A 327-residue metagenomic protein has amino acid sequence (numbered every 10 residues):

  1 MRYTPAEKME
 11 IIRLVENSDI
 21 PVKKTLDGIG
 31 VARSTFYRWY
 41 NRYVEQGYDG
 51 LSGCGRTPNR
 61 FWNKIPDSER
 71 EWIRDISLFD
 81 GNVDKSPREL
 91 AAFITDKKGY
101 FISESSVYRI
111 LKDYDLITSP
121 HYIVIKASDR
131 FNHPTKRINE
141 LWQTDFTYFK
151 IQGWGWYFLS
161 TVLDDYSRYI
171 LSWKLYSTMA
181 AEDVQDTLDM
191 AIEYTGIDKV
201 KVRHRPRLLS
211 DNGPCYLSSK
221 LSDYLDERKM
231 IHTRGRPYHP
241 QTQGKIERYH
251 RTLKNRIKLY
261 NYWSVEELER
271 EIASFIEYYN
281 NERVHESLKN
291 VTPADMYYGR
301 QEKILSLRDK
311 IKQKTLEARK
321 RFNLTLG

Functional and structural regions predicted by a protein language model:
M1-G81, F93: Residue-centric detector for conserved, function-critical "anchor" positions in compact interaction modules
R2, D226-M230, R251-G327: C-terminal domain-tail junction helix/linker
I11, T25, F36-W39, G47 (+15 more regions): Mobile genetic element proteins and their domesticated derivatives, centered on retroelements and DNA transposons
N41, E45, T95, K112 (+3 more regions): Residue-level detection of the helix-turn-helix DNA-binding "recognition helix"
Y48-L141, H239, Y297-Q301: Basic, flexible linker segments flanking DNA-binding modules in nucleic acid-interacting mobile-element proteins
D96, Y100-F101, K112-L163, Y169 (+3 more regions): Mobile-element integrase/transposase regions, centering on the N-terminal DNA-binding/Zn-coordinating module
L188, V200-S218, K289-A294: Acidic/histidine-rich, metal-coordinating catalytic segments
R205-N212, D226-K245, N261-V265: RNase H-like polynucleotidyl transferase catalytic core
